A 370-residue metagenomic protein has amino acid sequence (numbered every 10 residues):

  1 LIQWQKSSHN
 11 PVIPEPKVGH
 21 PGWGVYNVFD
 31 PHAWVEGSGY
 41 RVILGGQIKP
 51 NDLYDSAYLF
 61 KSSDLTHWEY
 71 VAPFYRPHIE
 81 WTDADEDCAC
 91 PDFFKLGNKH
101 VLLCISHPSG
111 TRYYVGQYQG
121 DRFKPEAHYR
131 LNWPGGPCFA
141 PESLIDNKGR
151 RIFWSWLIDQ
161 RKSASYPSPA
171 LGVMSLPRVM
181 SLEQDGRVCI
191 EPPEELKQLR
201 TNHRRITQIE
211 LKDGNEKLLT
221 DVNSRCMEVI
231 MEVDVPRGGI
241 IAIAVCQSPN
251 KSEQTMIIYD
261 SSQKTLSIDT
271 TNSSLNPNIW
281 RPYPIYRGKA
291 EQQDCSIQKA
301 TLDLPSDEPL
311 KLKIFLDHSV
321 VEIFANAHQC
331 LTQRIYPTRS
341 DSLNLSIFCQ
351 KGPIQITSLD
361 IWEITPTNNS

Functional and structural regions predicted by a protein language model:
L1, L59-L65, G116: Conserved Ser/Thr-centered positions that define the repeating blades of beta-propeller domains
L1-V35, L44, E69-D92, R122-P141 (+2 more regions): Surface loop/turn signatures of beta-propeller and other carbohydrate-active proteins
G39-I43, K99-V101, G149-F153: Entry beta-strands of beta-propeller and related beta-repeat scaffolds
L44-G46, C104-S106, S155-L157: Recurrent small/Gly-Pro-centered beta-turn motifs in extracellular repeat architectures
Q47-N51, H107-G110, Q160-R161: Short glycine/acidic-enriched loop and turn motifs that connect beta-strands
Y54-S56: A detector of repeated loop/turn-to-beta-strand junctions in beta-rich toroidal repeat architectures
D92-V115: Loop/turn-rich, solvent-exposed surfaces of beta-rich toroidal or solenoidal domains
S109, Q119-G136, E142-S370: Beta-rich accessory regions
